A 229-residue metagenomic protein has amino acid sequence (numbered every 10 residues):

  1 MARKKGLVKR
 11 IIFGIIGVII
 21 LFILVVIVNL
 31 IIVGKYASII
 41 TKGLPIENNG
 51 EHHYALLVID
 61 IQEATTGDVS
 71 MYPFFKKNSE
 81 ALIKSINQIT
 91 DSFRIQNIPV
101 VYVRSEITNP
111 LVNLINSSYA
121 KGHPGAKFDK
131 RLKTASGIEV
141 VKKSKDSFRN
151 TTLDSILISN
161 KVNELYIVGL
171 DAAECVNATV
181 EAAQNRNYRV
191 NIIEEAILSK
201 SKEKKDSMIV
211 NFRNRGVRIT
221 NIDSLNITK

Functional and structural regions predicted by a protein language model:
M1-R10: N-terminal Lys/Arg-rich, disordered targeting/topogenic segments
I12-L30: Hydrophobic membrane-insertion alpha-helices, especially the h-region of bacterial N-terminal signal peptides
G34-L57, E63, V69-M71: N-terminal signal-anchor transmembrane helix
H53, P124-V140, S201-K229: Structural recognition of alpha->loop->beta junctions
T66-E80: Acidic/histidine-rich helix-loop elements that form or flank divalent-metal/phosphate-binding sites at the catalytic
E80-V162: Active-site alpha/beta core segments
Y166-L170, Y188-K202: A short glycine-rich beta-strand->turn/loop micro-motif centered on a GG-aromatic cluster
V176-R186: Short Gly/Thr/Asp-enriched flexible loops that form oxyanion-binding sites at enzyme active sites
